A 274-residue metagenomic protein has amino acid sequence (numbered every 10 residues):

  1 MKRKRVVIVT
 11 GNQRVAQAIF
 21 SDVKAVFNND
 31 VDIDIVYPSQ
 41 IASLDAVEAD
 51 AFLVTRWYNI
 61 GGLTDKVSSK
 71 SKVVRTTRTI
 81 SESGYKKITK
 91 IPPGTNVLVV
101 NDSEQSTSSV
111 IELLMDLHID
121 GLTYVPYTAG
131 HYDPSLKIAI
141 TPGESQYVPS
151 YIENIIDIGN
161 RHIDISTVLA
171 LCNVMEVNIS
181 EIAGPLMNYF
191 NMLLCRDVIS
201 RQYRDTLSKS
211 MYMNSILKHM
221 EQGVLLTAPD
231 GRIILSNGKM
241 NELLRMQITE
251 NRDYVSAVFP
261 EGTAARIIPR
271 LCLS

Functional and structural regions predicted by a protein language model:
I8-R14, V36-S39, L53-N59, R75-I80 (+5 more regions): Structural motif
A25-E48, T76-I88, L113-S135: A short, well-structured beta->alpha microelement
L44-R75: Helix-enriched interaction subdomains in cytosolic or periplasmic regions, typified by TIR/SEFIR signaling/NADase cores
E82-T89, S108-V110, D133-L136, P149-I152 (+1 more regions): Short, charged, surface-exposed secondary-structure boundary motifs
K137-T141, Y151-Y189: N-terminal membrane insertion elements
M175-S215: PAS-family sensory modules
Y203-S236, M240: Sensory modules in modular signal-transduction proteins
R245-S274: Terminal output helix/cap of sensory domains in signal transduction proteins
